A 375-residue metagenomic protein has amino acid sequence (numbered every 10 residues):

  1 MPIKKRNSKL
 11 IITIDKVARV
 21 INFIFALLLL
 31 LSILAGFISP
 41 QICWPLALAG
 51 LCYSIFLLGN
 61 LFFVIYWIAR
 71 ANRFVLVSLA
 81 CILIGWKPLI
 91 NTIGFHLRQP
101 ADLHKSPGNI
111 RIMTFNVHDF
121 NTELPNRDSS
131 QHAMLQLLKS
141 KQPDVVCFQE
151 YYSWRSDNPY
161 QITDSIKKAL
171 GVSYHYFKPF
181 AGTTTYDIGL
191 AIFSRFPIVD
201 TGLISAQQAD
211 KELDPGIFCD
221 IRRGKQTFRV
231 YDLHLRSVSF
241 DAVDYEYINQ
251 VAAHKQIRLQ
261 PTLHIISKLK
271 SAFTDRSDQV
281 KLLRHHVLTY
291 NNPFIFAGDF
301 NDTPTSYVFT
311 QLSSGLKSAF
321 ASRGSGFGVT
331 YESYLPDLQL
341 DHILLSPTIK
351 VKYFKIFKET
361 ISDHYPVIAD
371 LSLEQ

Functional and structural regions predicted by a protein language model:
M1-I12: N-terminal Lys/Arg-rich, disordered targeting/topogenic segments
D15, L30, F37, P88 (+5 more regions): Enzyme catalytic cores with a strong preference for nitrogen-chemistry domains
D15-L29, L34-L46, G50-I68, L76-V77 (+2 more regions): Metal-dependent phosphoester-hydrolase catalytic domains
G59-P100: Transmembrane alpha-helices and immediately adjacent membrane-cytoplasm interface residues in multi-pass integral
I93-R223: Membrane-embedded segments
L103-M113, S194-D200, E212-R258, T348-I349 (+1 more regions): Beta-strand-turn-beta hairpins that frame and shape the catalytic cleft of phosphate-ester-processing enzymes
R111-V117, S130, M134-P159, C219 (+7 more regions): Active-site beta-strand/loop signature of hydrolases that rely on acidic residues for catalysis
D119-N126, S239-A242, G328-V329, Y353: Short, solvent-exposed loop/turn elements at domain surfaces
